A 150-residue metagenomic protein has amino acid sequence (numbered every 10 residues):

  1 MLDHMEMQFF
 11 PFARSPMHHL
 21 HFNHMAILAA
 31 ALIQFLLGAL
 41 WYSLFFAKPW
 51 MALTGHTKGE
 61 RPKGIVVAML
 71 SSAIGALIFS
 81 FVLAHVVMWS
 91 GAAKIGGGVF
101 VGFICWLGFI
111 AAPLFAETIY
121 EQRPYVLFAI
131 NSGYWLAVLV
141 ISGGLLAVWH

Functional and structural regions predicted by a protein language model:
D3-H4: Intrinsic-disorder-associated, low-complexity terminal segments enriched in Asp/Asn/His/Tyr and depleted of Lys/Arg
Q8-H150: Juxtamembrane/disordered regions of integral membrane proteins
